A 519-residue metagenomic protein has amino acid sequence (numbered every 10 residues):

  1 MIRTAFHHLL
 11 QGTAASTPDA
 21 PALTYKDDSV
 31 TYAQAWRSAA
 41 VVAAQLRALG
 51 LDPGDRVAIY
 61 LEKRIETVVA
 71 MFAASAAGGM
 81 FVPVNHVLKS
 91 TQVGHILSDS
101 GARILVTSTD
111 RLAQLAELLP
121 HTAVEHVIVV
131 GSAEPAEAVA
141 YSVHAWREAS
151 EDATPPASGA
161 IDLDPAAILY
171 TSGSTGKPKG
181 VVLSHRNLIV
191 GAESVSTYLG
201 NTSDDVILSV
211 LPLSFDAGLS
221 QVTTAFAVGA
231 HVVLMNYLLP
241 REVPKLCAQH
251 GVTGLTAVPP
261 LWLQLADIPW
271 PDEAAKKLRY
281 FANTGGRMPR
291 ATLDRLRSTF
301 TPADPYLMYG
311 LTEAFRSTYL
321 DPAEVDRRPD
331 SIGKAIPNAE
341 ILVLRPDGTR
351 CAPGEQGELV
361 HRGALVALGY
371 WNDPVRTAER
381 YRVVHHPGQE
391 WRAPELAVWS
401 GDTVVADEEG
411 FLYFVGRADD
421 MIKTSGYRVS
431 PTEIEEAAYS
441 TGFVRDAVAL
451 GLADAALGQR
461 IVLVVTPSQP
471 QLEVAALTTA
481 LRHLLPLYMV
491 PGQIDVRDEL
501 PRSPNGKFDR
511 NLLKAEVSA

Functional and structural regions predicted by a protein language model:
I2-R3, Q11, D19-R64, V68-F72 (+1 more regions): Conserved AMP-binding/adenylate-forming core of the ANL superfamily
R3-T4, P18-D19, V129, E151-Y170 (+2 more regions): Conserved pre-ATP/AMP-binding loop-to-beta segment of ANL
T31-Q34, A166-V190: Conserved AMP-binding A3 loop
L88, L105, C247, L255 (+8 more regions): AMP-binding/adenylate-forming catalytic core of the ANL superfamily
A113-D162: ANL superfamily adenylate-forming
I189-V206, L213-G254, I268: Conserved AMP-binding/adenylation subdomain of ANL enzymes
V252-T256, A266-R328, E340, R350: Gly/Ser/Thr-rich phosphate-binding loop
A335-N338, T349-H386, V429: Conserved ATP/PPi-binding loop(s) of AMP-dependent carboxylate-activating enzymes
